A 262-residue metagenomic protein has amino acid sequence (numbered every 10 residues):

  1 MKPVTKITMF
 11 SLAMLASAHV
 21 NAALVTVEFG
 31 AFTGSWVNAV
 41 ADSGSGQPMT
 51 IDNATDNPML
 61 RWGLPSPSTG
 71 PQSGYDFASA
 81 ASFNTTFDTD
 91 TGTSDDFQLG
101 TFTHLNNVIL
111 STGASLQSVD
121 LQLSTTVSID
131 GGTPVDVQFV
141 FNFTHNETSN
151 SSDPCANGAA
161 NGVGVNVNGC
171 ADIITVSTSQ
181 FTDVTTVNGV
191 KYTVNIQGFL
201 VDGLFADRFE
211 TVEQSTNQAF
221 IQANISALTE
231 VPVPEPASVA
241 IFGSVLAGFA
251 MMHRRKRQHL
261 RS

Functional and structural regions predicted by a protein language model:
M1-T8: Bacterial N-terminal signal peptides that target proteins for export
K2, V231-P234: Well-ordered, non-transmembrane segments within structured domains
A23-P232: Mature extracellular "passenger" or substrate-interacting domains of secreted, surface-exposed proteins
P234-H253: A short, hydrophobic C-terminal helix/tail in secreted or cell-surface proteins
M251-S262: C-terminal membrane-anchoring or membrane-association module
